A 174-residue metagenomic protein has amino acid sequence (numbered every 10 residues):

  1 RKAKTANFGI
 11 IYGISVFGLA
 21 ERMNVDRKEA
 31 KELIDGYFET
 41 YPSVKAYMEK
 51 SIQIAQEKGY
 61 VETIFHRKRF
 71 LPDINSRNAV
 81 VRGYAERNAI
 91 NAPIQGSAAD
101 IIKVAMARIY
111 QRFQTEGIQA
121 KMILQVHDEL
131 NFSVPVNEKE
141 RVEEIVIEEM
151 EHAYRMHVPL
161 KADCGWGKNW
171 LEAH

Functional and structural regions predicted by a protein language model:
R1-H174: Conserved catalytic core of nucleotide polymerization and phosphodiester-bond processing enzymes
